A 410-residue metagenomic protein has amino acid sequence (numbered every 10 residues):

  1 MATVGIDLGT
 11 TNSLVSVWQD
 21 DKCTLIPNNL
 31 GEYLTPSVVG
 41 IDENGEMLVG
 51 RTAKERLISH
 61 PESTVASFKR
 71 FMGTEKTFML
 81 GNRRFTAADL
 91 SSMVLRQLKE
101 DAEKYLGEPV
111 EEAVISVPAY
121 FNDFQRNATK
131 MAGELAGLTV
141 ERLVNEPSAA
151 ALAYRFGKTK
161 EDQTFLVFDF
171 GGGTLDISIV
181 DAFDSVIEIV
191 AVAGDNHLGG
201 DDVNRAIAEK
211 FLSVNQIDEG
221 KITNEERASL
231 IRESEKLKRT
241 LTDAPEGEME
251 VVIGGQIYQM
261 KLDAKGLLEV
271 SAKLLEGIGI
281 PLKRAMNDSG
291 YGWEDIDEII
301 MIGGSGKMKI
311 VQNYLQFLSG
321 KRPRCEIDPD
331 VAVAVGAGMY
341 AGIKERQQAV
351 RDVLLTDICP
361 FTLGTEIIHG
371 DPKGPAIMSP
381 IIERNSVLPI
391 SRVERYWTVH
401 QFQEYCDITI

Functional and structural regions predicted by a protein language model:
M1-T74, F78-R84, M93, E100-I410: Oxyanion-binding/catalytic loops of NTP- or PPi-dependent enzymes
